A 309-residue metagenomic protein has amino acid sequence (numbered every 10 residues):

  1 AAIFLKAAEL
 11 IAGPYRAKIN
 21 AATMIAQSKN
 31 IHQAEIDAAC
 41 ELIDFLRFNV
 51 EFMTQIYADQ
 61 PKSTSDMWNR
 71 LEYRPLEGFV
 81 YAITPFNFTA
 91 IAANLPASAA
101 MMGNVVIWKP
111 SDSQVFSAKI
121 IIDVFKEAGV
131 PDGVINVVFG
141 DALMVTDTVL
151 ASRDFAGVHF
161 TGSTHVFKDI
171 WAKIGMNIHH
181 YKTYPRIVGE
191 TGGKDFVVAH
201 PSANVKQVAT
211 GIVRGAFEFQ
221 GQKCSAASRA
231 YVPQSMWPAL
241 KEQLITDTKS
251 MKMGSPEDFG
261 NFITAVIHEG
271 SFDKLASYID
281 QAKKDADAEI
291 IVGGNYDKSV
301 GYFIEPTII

Functional and structural regions predicted by a protein language model:
A1-F4, A21-A34, N104-W108, A226-S228: Glycine- and acidic
A2-A17, Q27-Y57, D66-L71: Long amphipathic alpha-helix in the N-terminal Rossmann-like dinucleotide-binding domain of NAD(P)-dependent
A2-L5, I36-D44, L143, N261 (+2 more regions): An alpha-helix initiation/capping motif
G13, M24, M53-Q207: Rossmann-like NAD(P) dinucleotide-binding subdomain of oxidoreductase/dehydrogenase enzymes
A22-K29, P61-D66, D258-T264: Short linear capping/connector segments at secondary-structure termini
V124-G129, A151-R153, G157, T164-I309: ALDH superfamily catalytic-core signature
